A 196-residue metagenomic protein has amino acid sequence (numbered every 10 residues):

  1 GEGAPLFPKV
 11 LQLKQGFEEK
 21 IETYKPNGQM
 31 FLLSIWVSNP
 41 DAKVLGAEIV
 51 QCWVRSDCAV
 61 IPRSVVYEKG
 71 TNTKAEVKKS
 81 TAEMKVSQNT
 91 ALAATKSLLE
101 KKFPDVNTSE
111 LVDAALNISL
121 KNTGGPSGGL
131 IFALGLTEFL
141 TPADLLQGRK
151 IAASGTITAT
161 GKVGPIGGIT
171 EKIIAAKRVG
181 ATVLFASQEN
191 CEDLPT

Functional and structural regions predicted by a protein language model:
G1-F31, I35-T196: Peripheral, non-AAA+ core regions of ATP-driven protein-machinery
